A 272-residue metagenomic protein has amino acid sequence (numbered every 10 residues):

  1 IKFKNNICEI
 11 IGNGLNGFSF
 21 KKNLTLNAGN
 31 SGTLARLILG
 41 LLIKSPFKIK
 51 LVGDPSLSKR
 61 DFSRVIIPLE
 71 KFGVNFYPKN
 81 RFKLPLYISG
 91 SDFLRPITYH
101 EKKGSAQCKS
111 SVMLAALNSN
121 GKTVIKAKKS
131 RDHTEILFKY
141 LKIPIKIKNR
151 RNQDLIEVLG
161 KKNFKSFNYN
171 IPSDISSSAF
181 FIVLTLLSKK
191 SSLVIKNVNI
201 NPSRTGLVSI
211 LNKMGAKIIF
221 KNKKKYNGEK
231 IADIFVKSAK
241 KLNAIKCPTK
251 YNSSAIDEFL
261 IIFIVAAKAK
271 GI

Functional and structural regions predicted by a protein language model:
I1-I272: Structural preference for solvent-exposed beta-strand-turn elements and adjacent flexible terminal/loop segments within
